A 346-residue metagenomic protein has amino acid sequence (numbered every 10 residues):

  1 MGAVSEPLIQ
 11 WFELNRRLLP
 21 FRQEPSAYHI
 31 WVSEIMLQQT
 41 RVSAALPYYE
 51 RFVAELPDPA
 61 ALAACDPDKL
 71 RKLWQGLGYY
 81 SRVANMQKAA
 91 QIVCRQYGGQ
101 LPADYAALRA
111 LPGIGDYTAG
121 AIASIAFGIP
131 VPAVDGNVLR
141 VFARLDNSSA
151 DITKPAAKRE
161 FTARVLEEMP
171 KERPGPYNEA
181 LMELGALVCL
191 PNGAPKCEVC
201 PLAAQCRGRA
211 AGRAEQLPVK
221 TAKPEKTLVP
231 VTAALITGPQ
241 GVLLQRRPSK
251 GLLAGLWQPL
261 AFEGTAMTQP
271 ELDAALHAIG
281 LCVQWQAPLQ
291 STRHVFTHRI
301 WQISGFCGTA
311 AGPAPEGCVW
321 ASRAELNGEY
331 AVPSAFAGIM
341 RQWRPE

Functional and structural regions predicted by a protein language model:
M1-L18, Q23, A186-E346: Intrinsically disordered, low-complexity, charged terminal extensions of DNA damage-control enzymes
E6-E198, L202-A211, E215, L228 (+1 more regions): Catalytic cores of DNA base-excision repair glycosylases
